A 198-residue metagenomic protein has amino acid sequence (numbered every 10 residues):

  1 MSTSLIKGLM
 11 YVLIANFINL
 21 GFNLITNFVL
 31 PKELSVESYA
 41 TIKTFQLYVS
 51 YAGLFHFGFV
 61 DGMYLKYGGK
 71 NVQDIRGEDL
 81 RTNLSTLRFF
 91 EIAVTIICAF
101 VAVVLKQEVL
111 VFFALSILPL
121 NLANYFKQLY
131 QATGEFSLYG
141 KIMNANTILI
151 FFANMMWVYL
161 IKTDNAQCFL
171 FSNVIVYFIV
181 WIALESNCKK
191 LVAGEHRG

Functional and structural regions predicted by a protein language model:
S2, I6, K66, L120-N144: Membrane-interface junctions at transmembrane-helix termini in multi-pass inner-membrane proteins
S4-G58: Signature of the first transmembrane helix
N16, L20, L47-S50, I117-N121 (+2 more regions): Residue-level recognition of pore/gate-forming positions within transmembrane alpha-helices of multi-pass
T26, K32, Y67, E91-F112: Short membrane-interface helical motifs at transmembrane helix boundaries in multi-pass membrane transporters
F28, H56-Q73: Helix-loop junctions and terminal segments of transmembrane helices in multi-pass membrane transport/translocation
A40-T41, Q73-T86: Membrane-interface alpha-helices at helix entry/exit sites of multi-pass transporters
S50-Y51, F55, R88, I92 (+2 more regions): Alpha-helical transmembrane segments of multi-pass membrane proteins
I142-K190: Hydrophobic alpha-helical transmembrane segments
